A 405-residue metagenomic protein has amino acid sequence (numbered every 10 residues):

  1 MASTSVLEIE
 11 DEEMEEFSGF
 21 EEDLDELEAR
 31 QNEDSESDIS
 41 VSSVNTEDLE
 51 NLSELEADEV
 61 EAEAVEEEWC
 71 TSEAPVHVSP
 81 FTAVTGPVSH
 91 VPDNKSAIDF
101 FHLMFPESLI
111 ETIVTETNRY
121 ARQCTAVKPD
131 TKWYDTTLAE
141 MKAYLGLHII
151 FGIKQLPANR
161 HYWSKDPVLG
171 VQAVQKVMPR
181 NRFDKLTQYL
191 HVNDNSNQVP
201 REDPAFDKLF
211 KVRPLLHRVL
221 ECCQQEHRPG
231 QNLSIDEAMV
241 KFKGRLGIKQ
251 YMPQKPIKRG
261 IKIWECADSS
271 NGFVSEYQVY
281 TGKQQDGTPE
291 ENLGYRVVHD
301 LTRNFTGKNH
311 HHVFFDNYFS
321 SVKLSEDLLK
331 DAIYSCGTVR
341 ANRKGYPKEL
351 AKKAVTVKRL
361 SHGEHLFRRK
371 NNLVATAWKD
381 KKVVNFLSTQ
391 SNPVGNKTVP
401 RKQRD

Functional and structural regions predicted by a protein language model:
A2-E326, A332-Y334, T338-R343, S391: N-terminal initiation segments
E61, V65-A97, F101, G345-D405: An anionic, glycine-rich sequence signature occurring as long contiguous blocks
